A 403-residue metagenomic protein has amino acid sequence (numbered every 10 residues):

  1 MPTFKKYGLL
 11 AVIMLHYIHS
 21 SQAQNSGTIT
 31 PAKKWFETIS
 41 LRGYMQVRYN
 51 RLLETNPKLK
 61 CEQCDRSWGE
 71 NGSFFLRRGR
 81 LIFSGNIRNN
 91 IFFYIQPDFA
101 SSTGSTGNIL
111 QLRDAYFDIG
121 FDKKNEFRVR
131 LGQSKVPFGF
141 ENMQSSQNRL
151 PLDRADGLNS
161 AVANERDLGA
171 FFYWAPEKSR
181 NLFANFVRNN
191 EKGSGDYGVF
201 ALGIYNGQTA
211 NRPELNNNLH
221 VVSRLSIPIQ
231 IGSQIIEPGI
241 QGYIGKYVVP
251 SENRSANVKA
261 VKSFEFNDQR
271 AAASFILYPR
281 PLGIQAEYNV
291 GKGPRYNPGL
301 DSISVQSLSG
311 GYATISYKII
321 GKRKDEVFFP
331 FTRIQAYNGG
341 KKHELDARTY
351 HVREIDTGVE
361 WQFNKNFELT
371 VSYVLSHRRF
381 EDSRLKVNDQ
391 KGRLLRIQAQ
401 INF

Functional and structural regions predicted by a protein language model:
M1-N25: Bacterial Sec-dependent N-terminal signal peptides
G8-A11, G198, G203, G283 (+1 more regions): Small side chains
I18-Q24, Q144-L152, V258-A260, H343: Short, charged, low-hydrophobicity "junction" segments
T28-L53, W68-G207, L215-V222, S226-G232 (+6 more regions): Outer membrane beta-barrel
K34-E37, L53-L59, S67-W68, A115-D122 (+3 more regions): Outer-membrane beta-barrel pore domains
N164, S194, P213-N218, S263-N267 (+2 more regions): Short, contiguous, pocket-lining structural segments that sit at or immediately flank catalytic/ligand-binding sites
R212-H220, P238, V249: Surface loops at the rim/top face of extracytoplasmic beta-rich domains
